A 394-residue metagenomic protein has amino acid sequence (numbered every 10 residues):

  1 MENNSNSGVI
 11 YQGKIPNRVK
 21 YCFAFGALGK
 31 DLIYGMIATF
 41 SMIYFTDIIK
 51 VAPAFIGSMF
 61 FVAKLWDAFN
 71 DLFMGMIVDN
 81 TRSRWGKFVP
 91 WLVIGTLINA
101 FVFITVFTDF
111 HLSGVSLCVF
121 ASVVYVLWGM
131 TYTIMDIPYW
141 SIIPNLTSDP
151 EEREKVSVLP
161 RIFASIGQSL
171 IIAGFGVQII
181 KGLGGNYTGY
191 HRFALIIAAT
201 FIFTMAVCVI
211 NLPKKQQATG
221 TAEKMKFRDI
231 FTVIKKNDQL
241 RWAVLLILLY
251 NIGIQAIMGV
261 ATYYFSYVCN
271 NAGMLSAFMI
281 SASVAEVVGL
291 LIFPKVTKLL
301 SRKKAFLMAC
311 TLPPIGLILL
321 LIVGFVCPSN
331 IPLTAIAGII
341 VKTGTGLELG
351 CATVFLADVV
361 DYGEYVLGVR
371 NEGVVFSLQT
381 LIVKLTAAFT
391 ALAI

Functional and structural regions predicted by a protein language model:
E2-I394: Membrane-embedded alpha-helical bundles of multi-pass transporters/translocases, especially carrier/permease families
